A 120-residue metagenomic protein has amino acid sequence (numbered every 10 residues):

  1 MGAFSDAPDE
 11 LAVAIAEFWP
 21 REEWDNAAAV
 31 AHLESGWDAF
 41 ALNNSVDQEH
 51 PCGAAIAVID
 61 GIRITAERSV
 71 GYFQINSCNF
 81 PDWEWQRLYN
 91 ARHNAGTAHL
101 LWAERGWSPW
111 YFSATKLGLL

Functional and structural regions predicted by a protein language model:
M1-F18: N-terminal export signals and maturation junctions of secreted/periplasmic proteins
A14, P20-A29, F40-D47, I62-L120: Catalytic and binding regions of secreted/periplasmic enzymes and modules that target cell-wall glycans
H32: Flexible glycine/serine/alanine-rich "lid" or loop that lines and gates the nucleotide-sugar donor pocket in diverse
P51-G53: Sequence contexts marking disulfide-bonded cysteines in secreted/extracellular proteins
A55-G61: Alpha-helical scaffolding within the catalytic cores of extracellular/periplasmic polymer-degrading hydrolases
